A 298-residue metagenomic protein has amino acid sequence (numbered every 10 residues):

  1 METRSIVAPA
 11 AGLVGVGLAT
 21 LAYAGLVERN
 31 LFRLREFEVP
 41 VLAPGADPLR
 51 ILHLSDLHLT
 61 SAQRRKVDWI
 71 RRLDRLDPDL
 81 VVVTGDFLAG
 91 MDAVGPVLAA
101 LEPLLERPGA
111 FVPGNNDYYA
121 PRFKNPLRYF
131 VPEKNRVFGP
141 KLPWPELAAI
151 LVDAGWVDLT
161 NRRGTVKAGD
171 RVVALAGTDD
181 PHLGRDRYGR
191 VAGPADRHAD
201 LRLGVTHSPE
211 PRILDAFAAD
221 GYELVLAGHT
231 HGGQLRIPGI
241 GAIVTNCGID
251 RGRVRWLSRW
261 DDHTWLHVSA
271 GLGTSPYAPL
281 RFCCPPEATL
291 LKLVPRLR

Functional and structural regions predicted by a protein language model:
E2-Y23: Hydrophobic alpha-helical topogenic segments used for membrane insertion/localization
V16-A100: N-terminal active-site segment of His-dependent metallophosphoesterases
P40-L52, W156-V157, R163-L175, R197-L201 (+2 more regions): Beta-strand-turn-beta hairpins that frame and shape the catalytic cleft of phosphate-ester-processing enzymes
I51-V67, L88-G90, Y119-G139, G239-D250 (+1 more regions): Acidic/histidine-rich helix-loop elements that form or flank divalent-metal/phosphate-binding sites at the catalytic
H53-S55, L80-D86, P108-N115, L159-N161 (+3 more regions): Active-site neighborhood of phospho(di)ester-bond hydrolases with catalytic His/Asp-centered motifs
R65-K167: Core catalytic region of metal-dependent phosphoesterases/phosphodiesterases, especially metallo-beta-lactamase-like
K124-N125, Y129-W156, T160-R162, A168-D215 (+1 more regions): Binuclear metal-dependent hydrolase catalytic cores centered on His/Asp/Glu-rich metal-binding motifs
P209-T289, L297: Conserved beta-sheet core of the metallophosphoesterase superfamily
